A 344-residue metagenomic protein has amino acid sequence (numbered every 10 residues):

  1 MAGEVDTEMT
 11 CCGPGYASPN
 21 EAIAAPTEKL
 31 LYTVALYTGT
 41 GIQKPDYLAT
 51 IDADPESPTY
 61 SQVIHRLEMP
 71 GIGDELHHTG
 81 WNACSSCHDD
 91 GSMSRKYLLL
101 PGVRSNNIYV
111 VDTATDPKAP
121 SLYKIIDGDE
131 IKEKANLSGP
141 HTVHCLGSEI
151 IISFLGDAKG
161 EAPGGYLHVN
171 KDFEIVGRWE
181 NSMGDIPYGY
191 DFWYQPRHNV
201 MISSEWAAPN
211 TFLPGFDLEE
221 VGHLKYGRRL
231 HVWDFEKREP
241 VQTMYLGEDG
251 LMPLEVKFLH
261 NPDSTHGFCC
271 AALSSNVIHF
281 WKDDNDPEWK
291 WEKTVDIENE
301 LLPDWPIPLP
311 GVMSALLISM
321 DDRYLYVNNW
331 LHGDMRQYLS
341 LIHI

Functional and structural regions predicted by a protein language model:
D6-T27, L76-S94, N136-L146, W193-N199 (+2 more regions): Structural signature of eukaryotic scaffold interfaces centered on beta-propeller domains
A24-T27, V34-D74, H88-M93, L100-D127 (+1 more regions): Beta-propeller domains
V34-I42, D90-K96, S153-A162, W206-K225 (+2 more regions): Short, conserved, GDST-rich strand-edge loop motifs in beta-rich repeat architectures
Y37, R104, A114, G156-A158 (+3 more regions): Residue-level signature of beta-propeller blades and closely related beta-rich strand-turn architectures in secreted
D46-D52, P163-F173, V221-E236: Beta-propeller blade signature
V63-H78, K124-A135, E180-P187, P240-G250 (+1 more regions): Surface-exposed loop and turn segments in beta-propeller and other repeat-based domains that flank or scaffold
T113-Q195: Asp-box/WD-like beta-propeller blade repeats and closely related beta-sheet repeat scaffolds
I342-I344: Conserved small/polar residues in nucleotide/adenosyl-binding loops
